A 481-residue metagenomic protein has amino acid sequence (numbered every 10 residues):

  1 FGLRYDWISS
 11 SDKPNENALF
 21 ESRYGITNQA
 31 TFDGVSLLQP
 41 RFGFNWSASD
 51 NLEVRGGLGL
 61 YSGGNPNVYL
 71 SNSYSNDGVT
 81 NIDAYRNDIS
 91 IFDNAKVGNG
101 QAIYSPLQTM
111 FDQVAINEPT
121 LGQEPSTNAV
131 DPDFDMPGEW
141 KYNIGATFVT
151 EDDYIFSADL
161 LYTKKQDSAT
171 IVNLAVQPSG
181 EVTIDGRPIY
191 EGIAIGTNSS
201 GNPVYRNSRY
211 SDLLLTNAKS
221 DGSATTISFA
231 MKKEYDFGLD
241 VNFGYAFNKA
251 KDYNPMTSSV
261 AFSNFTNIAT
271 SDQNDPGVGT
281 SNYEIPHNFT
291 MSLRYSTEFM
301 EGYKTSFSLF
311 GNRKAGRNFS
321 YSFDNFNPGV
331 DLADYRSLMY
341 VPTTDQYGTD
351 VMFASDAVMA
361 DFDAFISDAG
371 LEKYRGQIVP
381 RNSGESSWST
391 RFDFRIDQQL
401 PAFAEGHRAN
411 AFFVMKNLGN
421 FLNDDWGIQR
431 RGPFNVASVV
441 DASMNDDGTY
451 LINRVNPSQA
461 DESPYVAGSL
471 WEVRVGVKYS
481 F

Functional and structural regions predicted by a protein language model:
F1-L3, F42, G56, I144-A146 (+8 more regions): Membrane-embedded beta-strand positions of outer-membrane beta-barrel proteins
F1-N51, T257-N264: Signature of Gram-negative outer-membrane beta-barrel scaffolds
I8, S157-S320: Gram-negative outer-membrane beta-barrel transporters
F32, N423-F481: C-terminal beta-signal and terminal closure region of outer-membrane beta-barrel proteins
L38-F44, V130, W140-I144, T225-F229 (+4 more regions): Hydrophobic, lipid-facing positions within transmembrane beta-strands of outer-membrane proteins
F44-W46, L60, F148, F229 (+5 more regions): Residue-level signature of outer-membrane beta-barrel architecture
S49-N51, D153, D236-G238, E298-F307 (+1 more regions): Short loop/turn motifs that connect adjacent beta-strands in outer-membrane beta-barrel proteins
S306-F403, N410, A437-E462: Extracytoplasmic gating/loop element in the C-terminal half of outer-membrane beta-barrel translocons and assembly
